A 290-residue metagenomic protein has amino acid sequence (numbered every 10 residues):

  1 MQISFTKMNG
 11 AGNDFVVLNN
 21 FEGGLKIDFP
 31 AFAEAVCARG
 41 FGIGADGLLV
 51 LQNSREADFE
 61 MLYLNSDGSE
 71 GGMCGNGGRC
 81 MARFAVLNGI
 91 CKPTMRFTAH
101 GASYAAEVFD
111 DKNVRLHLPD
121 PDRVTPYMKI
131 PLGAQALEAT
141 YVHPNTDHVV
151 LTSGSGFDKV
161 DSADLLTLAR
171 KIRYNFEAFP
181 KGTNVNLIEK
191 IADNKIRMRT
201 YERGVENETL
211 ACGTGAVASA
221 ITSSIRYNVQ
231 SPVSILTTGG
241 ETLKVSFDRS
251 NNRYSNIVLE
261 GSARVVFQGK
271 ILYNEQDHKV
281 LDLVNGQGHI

Functional and structural regions predicted by a protein language model:
M1-D110, V150-I290: A glycine-rich beta-to-alpha transition motif near the start of alpha/beta enzyme domains, typified by
N113: Glycine-rich, mobile lid/loop segments that gate access to catalytic sites or pores
D120-A139, T167-R170: Active-site glycine-rich loop that binds ribose-phosphate moieties when present
